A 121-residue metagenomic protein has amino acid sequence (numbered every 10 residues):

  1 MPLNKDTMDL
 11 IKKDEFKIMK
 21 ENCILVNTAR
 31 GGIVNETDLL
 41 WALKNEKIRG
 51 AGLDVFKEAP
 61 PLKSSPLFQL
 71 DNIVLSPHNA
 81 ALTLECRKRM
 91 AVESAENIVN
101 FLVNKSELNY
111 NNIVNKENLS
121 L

Functional and structural regions predicted by a protein language model:
M1-P66: Rossmann-like adenosine-cofactor binding region
K57-L121: C-terminal helix-to-coil terminal segments
